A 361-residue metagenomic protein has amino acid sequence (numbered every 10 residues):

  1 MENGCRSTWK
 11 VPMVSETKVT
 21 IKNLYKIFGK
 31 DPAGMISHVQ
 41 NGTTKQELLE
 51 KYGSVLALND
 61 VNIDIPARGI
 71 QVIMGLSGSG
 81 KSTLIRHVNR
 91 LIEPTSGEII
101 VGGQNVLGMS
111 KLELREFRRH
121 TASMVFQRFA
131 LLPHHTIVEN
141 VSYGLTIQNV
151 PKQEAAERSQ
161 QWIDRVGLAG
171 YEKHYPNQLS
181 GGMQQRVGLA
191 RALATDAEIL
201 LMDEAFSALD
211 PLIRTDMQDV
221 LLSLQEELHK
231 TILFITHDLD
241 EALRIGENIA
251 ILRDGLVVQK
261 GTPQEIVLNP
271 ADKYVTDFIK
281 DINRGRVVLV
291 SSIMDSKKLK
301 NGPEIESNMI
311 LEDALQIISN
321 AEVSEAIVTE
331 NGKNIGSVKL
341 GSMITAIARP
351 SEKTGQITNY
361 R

Functional and structural regions predicted by a protein language model:
H38-E47, Q104-N105, S142, T146 (+1 more regions): Conserved ABC ATPase "signature" region
I65, G97-N105: Conserved ABC transporter NBD signature motif
H135-S142: Short coil-to-helix segment of the ABC ATPase nucleotide-binding domain corresponding to the Q-loop/switch region
Y175-L179, M183: Conserved ABC ATPase signature
A194-E198: A short, proline-enriched helix->beta-strand linker immediately N-terminal to the Walker B motif in ABC-type P-loop
K260-G261, N269, S337: ABC ATPase "signature
N301-V323, I327-E330, V338-R361: The conserved cystathionine-beta-synthase
